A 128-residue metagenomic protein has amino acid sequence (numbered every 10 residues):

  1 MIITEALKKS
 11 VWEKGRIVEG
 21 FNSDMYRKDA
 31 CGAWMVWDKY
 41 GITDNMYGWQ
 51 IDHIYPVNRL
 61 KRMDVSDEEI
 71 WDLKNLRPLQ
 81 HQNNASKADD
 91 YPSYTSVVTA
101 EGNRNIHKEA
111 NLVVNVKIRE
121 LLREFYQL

Functional and structural regions predicted by a protein language model:
M1-E5, I70-L73: Generic detection of long, well-ordered alpha-helical segments
I2-Q50, Q80: Short cysteine-rich loop/turn motifs with clustered Cys
I17, K61, N84-S86: Acidic glycine-/aspartate-rich tracts in secreted/extracellular proteins
V36, D44-Y47, W71, R123-L128: Extended terminal accessory/targeting regions
G41-D64, N75-Q82: Histidine-centered catalytic micro-motifs used for acid/base chemistry in nuclease and nucleotide-processing active
I70-R104: Short Cys/His-centered divalent metal-binding micro-motifs
R104-L128: Short Fe-S-cluster ligation motifs
